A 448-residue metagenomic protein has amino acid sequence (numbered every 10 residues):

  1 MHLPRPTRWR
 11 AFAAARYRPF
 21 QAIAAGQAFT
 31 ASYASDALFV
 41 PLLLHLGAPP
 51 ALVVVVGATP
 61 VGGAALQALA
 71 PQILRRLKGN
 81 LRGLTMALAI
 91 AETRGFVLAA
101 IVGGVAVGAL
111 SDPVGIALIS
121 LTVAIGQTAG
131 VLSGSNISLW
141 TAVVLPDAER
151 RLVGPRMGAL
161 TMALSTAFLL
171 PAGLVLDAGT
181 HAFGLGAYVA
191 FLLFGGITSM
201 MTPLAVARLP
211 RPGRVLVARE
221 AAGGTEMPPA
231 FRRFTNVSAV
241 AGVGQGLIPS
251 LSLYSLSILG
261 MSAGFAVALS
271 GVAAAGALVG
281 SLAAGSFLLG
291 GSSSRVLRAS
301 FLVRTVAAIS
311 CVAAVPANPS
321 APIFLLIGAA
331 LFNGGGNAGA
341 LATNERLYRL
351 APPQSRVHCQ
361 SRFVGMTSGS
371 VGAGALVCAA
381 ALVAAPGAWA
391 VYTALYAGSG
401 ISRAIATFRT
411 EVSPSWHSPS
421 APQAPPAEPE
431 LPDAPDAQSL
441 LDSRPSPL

Functional and structural regions predicted by a protein language model:
H2-A14, R211-N236, A421-L448: Juxtamembrane intracellular "pre-TM" segments in multi-pass secondary transporters
H2-Q67, T85, V97, A230-G271: Helix-loop boundary and gating motifs at the non-cytosolic
L66-N80, L176, G280-S294, L382: Helix-to-loop junctions at the C-terminal end of transmembrane segments in multipass secondary transporters
R76-T93, L289-V303: Cytoplasmic membrane-interface "Motif A"-like loop-to-helix N-cap segments of 12-TM Major Facilitator Superfamily
N80-G83, D112, L176-G196, L382-I401: A membrane-interface helix-boundary motif in multi-pass transporters
I90-D112, V303-P319: C-terminal ends and interior cores of transmembrane alpha-helices in multi-pass membrane transporters/permeases
D112-S133, A239, P322-A338: Hydrophobic core of transmembrane alpha-helices in multi-pass small-molecule transporters, especially MFS/SLC-type
L132-L145, A338-A351: Intracellular juxtamembrane helix-capping segments at the cytosolic ends of symmetry-related transmembrane helices
